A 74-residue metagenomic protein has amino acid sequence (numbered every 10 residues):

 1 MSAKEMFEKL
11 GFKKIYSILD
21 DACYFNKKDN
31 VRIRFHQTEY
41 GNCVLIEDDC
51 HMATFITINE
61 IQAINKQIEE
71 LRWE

Functional and structural regions predicted by a protein language model:
M1-I15: Amphipathic alpha-helical segments
Y16-I61: Acidic, low-complexity, intrinsically disordered interaction modules
Q67-E74: Short acidic DE-rich linear segments
